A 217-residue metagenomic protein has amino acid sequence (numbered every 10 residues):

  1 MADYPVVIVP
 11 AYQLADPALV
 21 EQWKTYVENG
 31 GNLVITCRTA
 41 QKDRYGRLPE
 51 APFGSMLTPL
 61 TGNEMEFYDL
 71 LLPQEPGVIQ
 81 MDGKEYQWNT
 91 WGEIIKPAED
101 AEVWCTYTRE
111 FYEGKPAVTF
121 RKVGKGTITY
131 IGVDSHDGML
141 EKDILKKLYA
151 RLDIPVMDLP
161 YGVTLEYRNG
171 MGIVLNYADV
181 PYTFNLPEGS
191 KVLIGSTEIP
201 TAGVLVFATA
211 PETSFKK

Functional and structural regions predicted by a protein language model:
M1-A2, V20: A short, aliphatic-rich alpha-helical micro-motif
A2-L14: Short, well-ordered secondary-structure micro-motifs within conserved domains or adaptor modules
A11-K217: A conserved amphipathic helix/loop scaffold that creates a polar/acidic microenvironment used either to coordinate
